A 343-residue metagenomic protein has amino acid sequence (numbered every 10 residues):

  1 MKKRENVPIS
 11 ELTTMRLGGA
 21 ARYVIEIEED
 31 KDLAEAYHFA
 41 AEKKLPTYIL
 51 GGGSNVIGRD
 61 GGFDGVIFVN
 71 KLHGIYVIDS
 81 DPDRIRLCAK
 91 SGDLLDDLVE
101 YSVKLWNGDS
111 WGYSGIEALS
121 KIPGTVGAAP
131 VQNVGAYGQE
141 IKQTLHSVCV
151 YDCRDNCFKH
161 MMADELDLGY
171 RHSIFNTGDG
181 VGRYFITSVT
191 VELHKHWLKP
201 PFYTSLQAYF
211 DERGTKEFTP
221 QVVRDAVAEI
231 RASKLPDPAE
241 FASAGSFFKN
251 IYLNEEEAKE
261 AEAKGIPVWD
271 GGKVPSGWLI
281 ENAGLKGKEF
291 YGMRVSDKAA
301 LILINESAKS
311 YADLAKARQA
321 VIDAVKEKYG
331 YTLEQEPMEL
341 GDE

Functional and structural regions predicted by a protein language model:
M1-D155, E165: Anion-binding (especially nucleotide phosphate/pyrophosphate-binding) glycine-rich loop and adjoining beta-alpha core
R4-E5, E11-L17, V56, F158-D313 (+1 more regions): Phosphate/pyrophosphate- and phosphate-bearing ligand-binding catalytic cores of soluble enzymes
V321: Phosphate/pyrophosphate-binding loops and the adjoining catalytic core of nucleotide-dependent enzymes
V325: Conserved ATP-binding N-box helix of the HATPase_c
